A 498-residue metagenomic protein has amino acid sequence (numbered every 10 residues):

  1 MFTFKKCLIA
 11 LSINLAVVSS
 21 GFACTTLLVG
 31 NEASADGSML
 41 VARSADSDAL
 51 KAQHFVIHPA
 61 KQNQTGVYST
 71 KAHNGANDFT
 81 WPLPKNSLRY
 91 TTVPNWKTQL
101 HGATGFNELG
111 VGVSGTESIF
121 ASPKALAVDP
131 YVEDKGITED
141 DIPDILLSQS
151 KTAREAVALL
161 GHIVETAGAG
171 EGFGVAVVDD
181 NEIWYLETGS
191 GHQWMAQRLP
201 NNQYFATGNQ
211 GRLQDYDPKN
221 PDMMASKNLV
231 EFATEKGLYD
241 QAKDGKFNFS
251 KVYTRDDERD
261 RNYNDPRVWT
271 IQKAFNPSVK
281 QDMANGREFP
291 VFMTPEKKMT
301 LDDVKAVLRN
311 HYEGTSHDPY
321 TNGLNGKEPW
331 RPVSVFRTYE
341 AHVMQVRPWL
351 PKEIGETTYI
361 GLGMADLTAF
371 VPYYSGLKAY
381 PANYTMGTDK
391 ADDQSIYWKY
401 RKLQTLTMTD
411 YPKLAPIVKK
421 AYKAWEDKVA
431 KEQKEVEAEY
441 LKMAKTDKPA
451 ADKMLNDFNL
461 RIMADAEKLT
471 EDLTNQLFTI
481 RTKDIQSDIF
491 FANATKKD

Functional and structural regions predicted by a protein language model:
M1-I9: Bacterial N-terminal signal peptides that target proteins for export
A10-V18: Bacterial N-terminal signal peptides
S19-A23: Sec/Tat signal peptide C-region and signal peptidase I cleavage site
C24-E139, L159-G286, P290, P295: A contiguous strand-loop segment
A156-E165, V304-H311: Short, well-structured alpha-helical segments that form the helix of a local strand-helix-strand
N264, V268-K327, R331-F336, K428-K445: Accessory, solvent-exposed terminal regions and/or long lumenal/extracellular loops of proteins
H317-K445: Substrate-recognition/cap regions that form aromatic- and gly/pro-loop-enriched pockets for small-molecule ligands
Y422-D498: Histidine-centered catalytic/metal-binding microenvironments
